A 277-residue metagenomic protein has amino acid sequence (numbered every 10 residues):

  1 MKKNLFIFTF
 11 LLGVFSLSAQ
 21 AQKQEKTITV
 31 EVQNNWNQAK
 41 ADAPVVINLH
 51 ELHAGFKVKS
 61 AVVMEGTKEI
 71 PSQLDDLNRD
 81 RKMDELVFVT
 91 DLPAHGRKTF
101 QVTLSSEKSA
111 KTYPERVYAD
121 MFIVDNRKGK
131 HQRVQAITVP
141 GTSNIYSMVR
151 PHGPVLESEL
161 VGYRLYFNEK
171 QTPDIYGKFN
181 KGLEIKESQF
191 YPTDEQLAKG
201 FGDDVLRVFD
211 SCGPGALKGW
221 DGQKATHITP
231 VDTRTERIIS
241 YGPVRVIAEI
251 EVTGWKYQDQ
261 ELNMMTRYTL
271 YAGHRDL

Functional and structural regions predicted by a protein language model:
M1-T27: Bacterial Sec-dependent N-terminal signal peptides
Q22-Q135, V139, S143-N144, P151: Alpha-mannosidase-like glycoside hydrolase catalytic domains involved in N-glycan trimming, generalizing to other
Q38-A39, I70-P71, P93-K98, Y163-R164 (+2 more regions): Short, surface-exposed beta-strand/loop "edge" segments at domain boundaries and coil↔beta transitions
S60-V62, V155, E249: Residue-level detector of beta-strand face positions
S72-R79, S147, P154-L156, R234-Y241 (+1 more regions): Short, exposed beta-strand/loop patches in secreted or surface proteins that constitute
Q101, S106-I228: Solvent-exposed N-terminal domain segments of exported/luminal and surface proteins
Q196-G273: Extended, loop-rich substrate-binding clefts of extracytoplasmic carbohydrate-active enzymes
